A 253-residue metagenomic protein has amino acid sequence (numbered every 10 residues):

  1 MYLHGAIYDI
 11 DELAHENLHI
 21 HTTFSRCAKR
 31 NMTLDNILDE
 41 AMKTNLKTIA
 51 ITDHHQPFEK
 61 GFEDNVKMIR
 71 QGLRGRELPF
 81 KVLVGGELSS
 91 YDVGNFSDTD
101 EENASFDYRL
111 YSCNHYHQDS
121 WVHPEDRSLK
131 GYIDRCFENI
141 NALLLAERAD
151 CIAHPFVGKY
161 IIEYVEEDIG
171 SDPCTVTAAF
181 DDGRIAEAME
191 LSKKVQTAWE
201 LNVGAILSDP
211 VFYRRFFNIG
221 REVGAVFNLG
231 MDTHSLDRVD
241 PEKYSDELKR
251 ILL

Functional and structural regions predicted by a protein language model:
M1-L18, T23, E101-F106, G170-L253: Charged catalytic cores and adjacent phosphate/nucleic-acid-binding surfaces used for phosphate/nucleic-acid chemistry
Y2-N139, G230, S235-D240, D246-L248: A metal-dependent hydrolase metal-coordination microenvironment
N31, H55, Y111-S192, T197-W199 (+1 more regions): Divalent metal-binding pocket/active-site signature
I37-A41, L143, S192, G220: Generic structural signal for hydrophobic
I49-A50, I152, E200, N228: A local structural micro-motif
